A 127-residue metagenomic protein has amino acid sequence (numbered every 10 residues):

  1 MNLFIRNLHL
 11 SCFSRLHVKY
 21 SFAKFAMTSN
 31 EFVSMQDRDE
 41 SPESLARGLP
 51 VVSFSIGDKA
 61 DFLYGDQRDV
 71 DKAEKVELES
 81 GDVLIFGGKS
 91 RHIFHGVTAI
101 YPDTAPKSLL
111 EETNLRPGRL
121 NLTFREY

Functional and structural regions predicted by a protein language model:
M1-Y127: Non-heme Fe(II) oxygenase metal-center motifs and adjacent flexible, charged/small-residue loops
